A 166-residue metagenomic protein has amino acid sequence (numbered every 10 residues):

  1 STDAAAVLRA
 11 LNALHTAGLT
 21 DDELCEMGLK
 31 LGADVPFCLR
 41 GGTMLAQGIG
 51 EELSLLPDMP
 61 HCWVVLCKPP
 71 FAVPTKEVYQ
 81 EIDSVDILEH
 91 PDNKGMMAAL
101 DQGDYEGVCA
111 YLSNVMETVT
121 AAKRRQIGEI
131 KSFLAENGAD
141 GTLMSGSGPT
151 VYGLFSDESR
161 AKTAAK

Functional and structural regions predicted by a protein language model:
S1-D21, F37-G41: DPxDG-like acidic metal-binding loop motif
A10-M27, D157-K166: Phosphate-handling active-site elements
L19, L29, R40-T43, Q47-L55: Acidic/histidine-rich catalytic neighborhood of metal-dependent amide-processing enzymes
M27-K30, E81: Short acidic/histidine-centered micro-motifs embedded in hydrophobic/aromatic stretches that mark compact functional
A46-G141, S156-S159: Conserved, helical-rich catalytic subdomain that frames metal- and/or nucleotide-binding sites in enzyme alpha/beta
M144-E158: N-terminal pre-core extensions flanking Radical SAM catalytic domains
